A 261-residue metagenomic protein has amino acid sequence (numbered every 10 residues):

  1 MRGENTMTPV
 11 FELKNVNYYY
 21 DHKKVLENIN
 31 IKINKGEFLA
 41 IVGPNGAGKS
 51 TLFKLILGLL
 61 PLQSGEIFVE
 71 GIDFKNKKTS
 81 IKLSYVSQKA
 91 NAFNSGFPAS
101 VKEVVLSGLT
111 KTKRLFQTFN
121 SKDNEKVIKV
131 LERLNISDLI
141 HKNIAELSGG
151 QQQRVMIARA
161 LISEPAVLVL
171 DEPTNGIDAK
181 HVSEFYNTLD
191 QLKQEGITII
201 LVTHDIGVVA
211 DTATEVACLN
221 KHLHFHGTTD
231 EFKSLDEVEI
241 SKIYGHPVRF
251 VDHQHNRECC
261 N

Functional and structural regions predicted by a protein language model:
L57: Helix-to-loop junction immediately C-terminal to a conserved catalytic motif
G65-T79: Conserved ABC transporter NBD signature motif
L106, S121-L139: Conserved ABC ATPase "signature" region
N143-L147, Q151: Conserved ABC ATPase signature
L168-E172: Catalytic Walker B motif of ABC-type/P-loop ATPase nucleotide-binding domains
T203-H204: H-loop/switch region of ABC-family ATPase nucleotide-binding domains
D230, E237-N261: ABC ATPase nucleotide-binding domains
